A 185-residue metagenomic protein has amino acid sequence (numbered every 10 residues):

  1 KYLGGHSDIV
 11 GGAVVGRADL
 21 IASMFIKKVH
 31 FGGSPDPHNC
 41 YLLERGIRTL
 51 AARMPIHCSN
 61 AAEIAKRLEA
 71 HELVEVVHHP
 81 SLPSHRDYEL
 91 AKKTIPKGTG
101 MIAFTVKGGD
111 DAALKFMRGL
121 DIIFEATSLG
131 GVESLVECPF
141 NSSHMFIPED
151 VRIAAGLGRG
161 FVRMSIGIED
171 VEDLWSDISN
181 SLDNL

Functional and structural regions predicted by a protein language model:
Y2-M101, T105-L135: Active-site C-terminal subdomain of aminotransferase-like
R118, S134-L185: PLP-dependent enzyme catalytic core of the Aspartate aminotransferase-like
